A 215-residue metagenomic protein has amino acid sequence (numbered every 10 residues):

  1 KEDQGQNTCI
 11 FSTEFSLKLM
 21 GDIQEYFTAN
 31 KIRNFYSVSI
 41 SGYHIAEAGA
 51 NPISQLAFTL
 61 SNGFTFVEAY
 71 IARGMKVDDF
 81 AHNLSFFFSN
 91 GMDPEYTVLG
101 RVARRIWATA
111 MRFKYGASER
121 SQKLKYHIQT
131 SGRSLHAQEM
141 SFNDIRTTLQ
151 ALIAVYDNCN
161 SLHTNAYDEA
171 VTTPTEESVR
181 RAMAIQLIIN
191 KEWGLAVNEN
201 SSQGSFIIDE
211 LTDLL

Functional and structural regions predicted by a protein language model:
K1-N90, E95-Y96, K114, S121-H127 (+2 more regions): Catalytic alpha/beta active-site cores
T13, Q138-M140, Y167: Intrinsically disordered, low-complexity segments enriched in polar/charged residues with Gly/Pro, especially when
K18-D22, T65-Y70, I106-A110, N143-R146 (+1 more regions): Short amphipathic alpha-helical surface micro-motifs
A48-A57, G91-V102, T130-D144, T172-A182 (+1 more regions): Short glycine/threonine-rich loop-to-helix capping motif typified by GTGT followed within a few residues by an Asp-Pro
G63, F86-F88, Y96-M111, Y126-S131 (+4 more regions): Extended, hydrophobic alpha-helical segments in both membrane/secreted and soluble proteins
G74-A81, A108-S121, I188, N200-L215: Catalytic or ion-coupling anion/metal-binding cores of large enzyme and transporter domains
K123-H127, S131-H136, E199: A compositional/structural signature marking long, glycine- and acidic/polar-rich segments with frequent tryptophans
L149, N160-L215: Active-site or pore-adjacent capping/gating segments
